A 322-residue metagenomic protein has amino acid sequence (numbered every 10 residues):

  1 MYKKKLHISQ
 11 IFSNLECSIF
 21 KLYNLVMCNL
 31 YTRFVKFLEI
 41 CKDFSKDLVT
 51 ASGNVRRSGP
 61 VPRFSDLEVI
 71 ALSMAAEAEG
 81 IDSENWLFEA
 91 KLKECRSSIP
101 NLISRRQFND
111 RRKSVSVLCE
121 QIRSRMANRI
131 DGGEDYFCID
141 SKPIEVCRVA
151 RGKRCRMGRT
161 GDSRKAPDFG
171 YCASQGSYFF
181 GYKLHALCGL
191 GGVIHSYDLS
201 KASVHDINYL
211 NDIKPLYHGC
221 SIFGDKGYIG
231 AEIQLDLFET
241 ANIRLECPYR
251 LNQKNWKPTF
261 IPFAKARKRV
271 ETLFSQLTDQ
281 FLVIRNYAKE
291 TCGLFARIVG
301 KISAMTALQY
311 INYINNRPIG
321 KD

Functional and structural regions predicted by a protein language model:
Y2-D322: Short alpha-helical elements
